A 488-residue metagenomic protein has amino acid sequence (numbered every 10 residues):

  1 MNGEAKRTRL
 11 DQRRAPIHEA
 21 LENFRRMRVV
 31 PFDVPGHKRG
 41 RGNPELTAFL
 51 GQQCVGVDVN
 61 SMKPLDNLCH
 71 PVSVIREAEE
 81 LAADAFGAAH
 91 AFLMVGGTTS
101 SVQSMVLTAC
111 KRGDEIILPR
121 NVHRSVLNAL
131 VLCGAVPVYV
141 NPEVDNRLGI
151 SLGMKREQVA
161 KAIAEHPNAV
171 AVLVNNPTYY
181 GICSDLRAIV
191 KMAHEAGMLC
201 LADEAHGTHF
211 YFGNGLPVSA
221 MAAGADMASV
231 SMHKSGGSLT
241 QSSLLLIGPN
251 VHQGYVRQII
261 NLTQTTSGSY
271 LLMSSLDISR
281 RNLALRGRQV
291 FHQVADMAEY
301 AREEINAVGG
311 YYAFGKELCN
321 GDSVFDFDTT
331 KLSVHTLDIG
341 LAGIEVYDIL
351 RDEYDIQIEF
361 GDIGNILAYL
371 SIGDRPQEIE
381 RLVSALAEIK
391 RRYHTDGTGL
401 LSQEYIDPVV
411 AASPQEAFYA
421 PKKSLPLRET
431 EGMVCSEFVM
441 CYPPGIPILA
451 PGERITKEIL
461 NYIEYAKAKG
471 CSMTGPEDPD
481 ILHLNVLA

Functional and structural regions predicted by a protein language model:
M1-S73, P444: N-terminal "arm"/small-domain region of PLP-dependent enzymes with the aminotransferase-like
V55-G97: Conserved N-terminal alpha-helix of the aminotransferase class I/II PLP-enzyme fold
H90-I116, A129: Conserved beta-loop-alpha segment that forms the PLP phosphate-binding cup at the N-terminus of a helix
G113-V174: PLP-dependent aminotransferase-like
L148-H209: Active-site phosphate-binding strand-loop segment of PLP-dependent enzymes
S219-Q258, Q264-S275: Active-site PLP attachment segment
S279-R302, E378: Structural signature of PLP-dependent enzymes
Y300-G475: Conserved C-terminal alpha-helix-loop-beta "cap" of PLP-dependent enzymes that closes/shapes the active-site mouth
